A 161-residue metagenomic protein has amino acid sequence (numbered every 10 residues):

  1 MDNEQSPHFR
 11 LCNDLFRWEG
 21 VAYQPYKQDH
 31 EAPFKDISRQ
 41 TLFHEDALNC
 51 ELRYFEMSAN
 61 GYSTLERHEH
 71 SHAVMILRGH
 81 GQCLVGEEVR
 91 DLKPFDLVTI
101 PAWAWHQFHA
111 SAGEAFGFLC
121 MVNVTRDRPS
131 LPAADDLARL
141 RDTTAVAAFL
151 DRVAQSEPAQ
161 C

Functional and structural regions predicted by a protein language model:
M1-N49, D135-C161: A short, N-terminal "cap"/entry segment at the start of jelly-roll beta-barrel domains of the cupin/DSBH fold
D36-S38, L52-H68, A102: Conserved short histidine dyad/triad with adjacent acidic residue
Y54, T99, E114-L131: A short hydrophobic beta-strand segment most commonly corresponding to one strand of the jelly-roll/cupin
Y54-S58, R67-V85, M121-V124: Short, conserved beta-strand element in jelly-roll/cupin
A59-G61, E69-H70, E88, A104-W105 (+1 more regions): A generic "binding-loop/recognition-motif" signal
S63-L65, C83-L84, I100, H106-G113: Short beta-strand His + acidic residue motifs that chelate non-heme Fe in jelly-roll/DSBH and cupin folds
E87-W103: Short acidic-glycine-tyrosine-enriched beta hairpin
